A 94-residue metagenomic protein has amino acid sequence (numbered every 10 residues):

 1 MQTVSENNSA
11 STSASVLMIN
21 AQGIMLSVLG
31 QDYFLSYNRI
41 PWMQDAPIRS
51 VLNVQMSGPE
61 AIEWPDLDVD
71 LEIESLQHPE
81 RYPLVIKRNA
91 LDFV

Functional and structural regions predicted by a protein language model:
M1-V94: Motif-centric detector for short Cys/His coordination patterns
